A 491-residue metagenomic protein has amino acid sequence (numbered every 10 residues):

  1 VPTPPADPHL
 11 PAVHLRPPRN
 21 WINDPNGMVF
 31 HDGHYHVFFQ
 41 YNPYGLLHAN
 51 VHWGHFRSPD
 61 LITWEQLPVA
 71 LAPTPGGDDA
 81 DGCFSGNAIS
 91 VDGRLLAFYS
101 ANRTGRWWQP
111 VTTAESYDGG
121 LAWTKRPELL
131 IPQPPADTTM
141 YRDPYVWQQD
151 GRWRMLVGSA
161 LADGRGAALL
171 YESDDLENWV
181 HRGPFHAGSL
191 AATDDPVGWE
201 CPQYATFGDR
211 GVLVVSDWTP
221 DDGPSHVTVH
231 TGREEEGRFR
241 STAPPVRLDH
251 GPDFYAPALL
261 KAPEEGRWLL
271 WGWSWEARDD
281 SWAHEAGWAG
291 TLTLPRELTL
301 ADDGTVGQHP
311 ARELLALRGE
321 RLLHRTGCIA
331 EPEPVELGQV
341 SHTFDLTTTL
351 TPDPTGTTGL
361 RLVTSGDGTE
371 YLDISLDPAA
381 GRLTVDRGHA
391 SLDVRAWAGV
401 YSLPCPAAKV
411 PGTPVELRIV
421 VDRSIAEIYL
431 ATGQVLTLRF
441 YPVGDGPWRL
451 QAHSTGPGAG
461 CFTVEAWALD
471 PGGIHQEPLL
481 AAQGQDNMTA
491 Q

Functional and structural regions predicted by a protein language model:
V1-N26, G45-H48, I62-S90, G120-Q148 (+5 more regions): Surface loop/turn signatures of beta-propeller and other carbohydrate-active proteins
H14, H36, H55: Histidine-centered active-site/metal-ligand motif
W21, H48-V51, D81, R106 (+8 more regions): Active-site-proximal structural scaffolding
D24-Y44, H48, P68-V69, F84-R106 (+6 more regions): Hydrophobic core segments of beta-strands in well-ordered, beta-rich domains
Q40, S58, S100, A114-S116 (+5 more regions): Predominantly extracellular/luminal cell-surface or secreted proteins
H52-D60, P110-G119, A168-L176, H226-E236 (+1 more regions): Beta-propeller blade signature
G54-H55, G86-N87, P144, L170 (+4 more regions): Hydrophobic/aromatic beta-strand elements that line small-molecule binding cavities or substrate pockets in beta-rich
T231-Y255, L260-Q491: Beta-rich accessory regions
